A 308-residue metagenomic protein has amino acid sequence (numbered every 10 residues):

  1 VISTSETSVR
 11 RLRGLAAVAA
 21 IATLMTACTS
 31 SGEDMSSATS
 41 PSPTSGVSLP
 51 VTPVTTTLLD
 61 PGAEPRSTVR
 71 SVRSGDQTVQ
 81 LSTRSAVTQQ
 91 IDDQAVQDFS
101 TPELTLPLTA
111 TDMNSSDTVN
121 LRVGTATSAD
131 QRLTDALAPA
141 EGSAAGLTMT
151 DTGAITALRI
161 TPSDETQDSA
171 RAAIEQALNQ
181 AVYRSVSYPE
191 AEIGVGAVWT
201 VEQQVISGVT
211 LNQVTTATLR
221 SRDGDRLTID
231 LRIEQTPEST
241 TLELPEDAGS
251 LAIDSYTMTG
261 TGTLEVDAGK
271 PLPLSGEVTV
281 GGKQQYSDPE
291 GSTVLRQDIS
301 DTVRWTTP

Functional and structural regions predicted by a protein language model:
I2-A16: Bacterial N-terminal signal peptides that target proteins for export
L24-A27: C-terminal motif of bacterial Sec signal peptides marking the signal peptidase cleavage site
T29-D135, V201-P308: Acidic, serine/threonine-rich low-complexity disordered tracts
D117, E165-R220: Extracytoplasmic beta-rich ectodomain segments of secreted or membrane-anchored proteins
D130-A173: Hydrophobic alpha-helical segments and helix pairs
M149, E192, V266-D267: Hydrophobic alpha-helical segments, especially N-terminal targeting/anchoring helices
A154, A197, K270-L272: Residue-level signal for well-ordered, solvent-exposed loop/turn and beta-edge residues enriched in charged/polar side
